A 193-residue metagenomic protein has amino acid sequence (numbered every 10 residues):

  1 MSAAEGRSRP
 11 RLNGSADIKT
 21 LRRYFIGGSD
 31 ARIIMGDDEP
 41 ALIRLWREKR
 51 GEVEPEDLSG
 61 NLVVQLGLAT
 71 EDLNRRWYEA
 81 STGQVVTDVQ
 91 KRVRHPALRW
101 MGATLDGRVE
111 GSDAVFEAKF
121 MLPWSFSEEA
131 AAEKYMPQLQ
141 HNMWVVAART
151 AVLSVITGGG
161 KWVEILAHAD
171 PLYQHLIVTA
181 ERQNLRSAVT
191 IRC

Functional and structural regions predicted by a protein language model:
M1-A69, L73: Charged, glycine-rich intrinsically disordered N-terminal tails and low-complexity linkers that flank
V64, A80-A188: Nucleic-acid nuclease catalytic cores
N74, Y78: A carbohydrate-recognition surface predominantly in extracellular/luminal proteins
R192-C193: Long, amphipathic alpha-helical segments that form or neighbor coiled-coils/leucine zippers used for dimerization
